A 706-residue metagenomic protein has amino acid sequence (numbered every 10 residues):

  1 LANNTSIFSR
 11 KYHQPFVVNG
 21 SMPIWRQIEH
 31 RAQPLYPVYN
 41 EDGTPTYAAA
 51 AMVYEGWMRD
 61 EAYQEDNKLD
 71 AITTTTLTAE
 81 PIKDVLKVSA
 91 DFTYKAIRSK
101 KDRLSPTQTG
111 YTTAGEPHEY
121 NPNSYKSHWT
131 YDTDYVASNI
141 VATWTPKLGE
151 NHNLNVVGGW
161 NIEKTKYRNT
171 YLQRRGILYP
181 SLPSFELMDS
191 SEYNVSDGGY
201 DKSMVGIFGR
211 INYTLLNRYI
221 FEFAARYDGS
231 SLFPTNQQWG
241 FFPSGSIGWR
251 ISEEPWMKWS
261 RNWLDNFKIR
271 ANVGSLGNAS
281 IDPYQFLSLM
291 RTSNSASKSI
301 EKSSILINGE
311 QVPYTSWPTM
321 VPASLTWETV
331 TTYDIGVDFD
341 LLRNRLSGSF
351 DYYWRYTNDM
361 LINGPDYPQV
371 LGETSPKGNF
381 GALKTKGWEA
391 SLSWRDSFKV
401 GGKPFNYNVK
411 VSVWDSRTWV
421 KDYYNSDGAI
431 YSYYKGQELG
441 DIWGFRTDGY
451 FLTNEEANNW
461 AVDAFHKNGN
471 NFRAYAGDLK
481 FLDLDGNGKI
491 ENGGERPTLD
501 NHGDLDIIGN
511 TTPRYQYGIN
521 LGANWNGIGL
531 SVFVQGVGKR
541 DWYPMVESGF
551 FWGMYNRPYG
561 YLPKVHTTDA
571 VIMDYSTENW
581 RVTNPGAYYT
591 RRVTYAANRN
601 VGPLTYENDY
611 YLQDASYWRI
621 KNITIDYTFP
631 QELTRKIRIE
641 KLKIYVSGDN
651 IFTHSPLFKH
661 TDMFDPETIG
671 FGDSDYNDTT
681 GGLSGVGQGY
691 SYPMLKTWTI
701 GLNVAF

Functional and structural regions predicted by a protein language model:
L1-A51, A62-L69, Y111-T112, E116 (+6 more regions): Flexible loop and strand-edge segments within Gram-negative outer membrane beta-barrel domains
P15-E55, R103-S124, R168-V195, L287-M320 (+5 more regions): Surface-exposed loop/turn segments flanking beta-strands in extracellular/periplasmic regions
G56, S190, S230, F481 (+3 more regions): Extracytoplasmic gating/loop element in the C-terminal half of outer-membrane beta-barrel translocons and assembly
G56-A62, D189-F208, S275, S297-S347 (+5 more regions): Outer-membrane beta-barrel signature, preferentially recognizing the C-terminal barrel domain of Gram-negative
P81-V88, K147-L154, R218, S252-F267 (+7 more regions): Short loop/turn motifs that connect adjacent beta-strands in outer-membrane beta-barrel proteins
P106-G110, E116-I220, N308, M320 (+3 more regions): Outer-membrane beta-barrel transmembrane domain signature of Gram-negative proteins, especially the mid-to-C-terminal
Y284-Q285, T292-K298, S397-T511, W542 (+3 more regions): Conserved small-residue
K377-G387, Y431-A457, Y555, Y575-N579 (+3 more regions): C-terminal beta-signal and terminal closure region of outer-membrane beta-barrel proteins
